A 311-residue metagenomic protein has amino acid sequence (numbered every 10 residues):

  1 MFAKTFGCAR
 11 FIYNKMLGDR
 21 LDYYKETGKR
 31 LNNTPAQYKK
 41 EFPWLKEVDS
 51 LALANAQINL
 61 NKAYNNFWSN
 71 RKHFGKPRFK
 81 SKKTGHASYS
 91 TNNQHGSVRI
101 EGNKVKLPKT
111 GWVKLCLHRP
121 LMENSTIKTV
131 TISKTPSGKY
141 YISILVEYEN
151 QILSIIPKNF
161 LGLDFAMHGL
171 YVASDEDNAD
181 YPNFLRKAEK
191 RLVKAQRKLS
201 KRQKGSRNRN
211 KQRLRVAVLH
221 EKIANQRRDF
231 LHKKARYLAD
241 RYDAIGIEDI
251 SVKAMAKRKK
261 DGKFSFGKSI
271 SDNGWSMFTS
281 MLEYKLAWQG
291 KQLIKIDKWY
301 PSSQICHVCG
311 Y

Functional and structural regions predicted by a protein language model:
M1-L53: Gly/serine-rich nucleotide phosphate-binding loop at the start of the catalytic core of nucleotide/ADP-ribose-handling
F2, A9, D49-A56, R227-L231 (+1 more regions): Hydrophobic (often cysteine-bearing) scaffold residues that line and stabilize catalytic clefts of nucleotide/cofactor
F2, D49, G75, G205-Q212: Residue-level recognition of alpha-helical structural elements
R10-L21, A56-N59, A63-Y64, W68 (+2 more regions): Short, Φ-rich (hydrophobic/aromatic) sequence segments
L17, L21-Y24, Y64, W68-G75 (+2 more regions): Long, hydrophobic, amphipathic alpha-helical segments used as structural scaffolds
Y23-N33, N70-H73, L153-I156, R202-R209: Short, glycine- and charge-enriched coil/turn segments that flank and shape catalytic ligand pockets
N33-T135, K268, D272: Acidic carboxylate diad motif detector
E123, P136-Y311: Positively charged, helix-rich recognition surfaces that bind polyanionic ligands
